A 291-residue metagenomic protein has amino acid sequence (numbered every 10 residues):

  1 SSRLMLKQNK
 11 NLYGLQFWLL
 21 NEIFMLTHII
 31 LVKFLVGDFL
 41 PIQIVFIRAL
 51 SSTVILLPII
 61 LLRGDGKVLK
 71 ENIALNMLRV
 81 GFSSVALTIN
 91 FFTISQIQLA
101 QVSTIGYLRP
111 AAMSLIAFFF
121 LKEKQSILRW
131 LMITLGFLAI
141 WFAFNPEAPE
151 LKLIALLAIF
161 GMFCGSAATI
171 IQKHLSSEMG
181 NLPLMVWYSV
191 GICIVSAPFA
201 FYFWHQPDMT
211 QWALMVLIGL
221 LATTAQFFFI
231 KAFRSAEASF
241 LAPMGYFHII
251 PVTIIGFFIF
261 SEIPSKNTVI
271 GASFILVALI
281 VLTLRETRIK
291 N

Functional and structural regions predicted by a protein language model:
L4-Q8, T53-E71, F137-E150, I192-Q211 (+3 more regions): Membrane-interface helix-cap regions at the ends of transmembrane helices in multi-pass membrane proteins
Y13-N21, I60, G66-I89, L153-F163 (+1 more regions): Loop-to-transmembrane-helix transition segments
G14, D38-V85, C164-A167, W187-Y202 (+1 more regions): Transmembrane alpha-helices of multi-pass small-molecule transport proteins
E22, L26, L57, V80 (+8 more regions): Hydrophobic/small/kink-forming positions within alpha-helical transmembrane segments of polytopic membrane proteins
M25-L26, I30-F34, P41, L56 (+1 more regions): Transmembrane alpha-helical segments that form core, pore/gating elements of small-molecule transporters/exporters
I47, S103-L108, L175-V190, Q226-F257: Helix-helix packing/entry segments at the starts of transmembrane helices
F92, R109-L131, I250-V269: C-terminal transmembrane-helix exit sites in multi-pass transporters
L128-N145, N267-E286: Hydrophobic transmembrane alpha-helices of multi-pass small-molecule transport proteins
